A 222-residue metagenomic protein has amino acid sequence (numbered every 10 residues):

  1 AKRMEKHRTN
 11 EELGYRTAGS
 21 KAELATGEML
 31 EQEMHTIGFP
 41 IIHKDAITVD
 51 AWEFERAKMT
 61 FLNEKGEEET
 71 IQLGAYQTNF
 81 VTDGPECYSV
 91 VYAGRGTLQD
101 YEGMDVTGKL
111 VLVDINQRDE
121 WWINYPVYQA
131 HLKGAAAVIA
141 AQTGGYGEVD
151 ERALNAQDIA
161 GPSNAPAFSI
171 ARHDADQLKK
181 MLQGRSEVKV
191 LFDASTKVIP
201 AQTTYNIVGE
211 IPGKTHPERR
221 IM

Functional and structural regions predicted by a protein language model:
A1, A22-E33, W122-P126, H131 (+2 more regions): Stable alpha-helical elements in mature extracytoplasmic
K2-L110, Q117: Noncatalytic luminal/extracellular "stalk/propeptide" segments of secretory-pathway proteins
M4, T48-W52, T97-L98, N116-E120 (+4 more regions): Solvent-exposed loop/turn segments at secondary-structure junctions within structured extracellular/periplasmic domains
I37-I41, V106-V111, K133-V138, R185-V188 (+1 more regions): Loop/turn elements at helix/coil->beta-strand transitions in domains of secreted/extracellular proteins
D50-T60, I139-A156: BRCT (BRCA1 C-terminal) domain core and associated BRCT-interaction motifs
I71-G103, A156-M222: Soluble metallo-hydrolase cores and metallopeptidase-like ectodomains found primarily in the secretory/periplasmic
L98-G147: A conserved hydrophobic secondary-structure block that centers on an alpha-helix together with its immediately flanking
